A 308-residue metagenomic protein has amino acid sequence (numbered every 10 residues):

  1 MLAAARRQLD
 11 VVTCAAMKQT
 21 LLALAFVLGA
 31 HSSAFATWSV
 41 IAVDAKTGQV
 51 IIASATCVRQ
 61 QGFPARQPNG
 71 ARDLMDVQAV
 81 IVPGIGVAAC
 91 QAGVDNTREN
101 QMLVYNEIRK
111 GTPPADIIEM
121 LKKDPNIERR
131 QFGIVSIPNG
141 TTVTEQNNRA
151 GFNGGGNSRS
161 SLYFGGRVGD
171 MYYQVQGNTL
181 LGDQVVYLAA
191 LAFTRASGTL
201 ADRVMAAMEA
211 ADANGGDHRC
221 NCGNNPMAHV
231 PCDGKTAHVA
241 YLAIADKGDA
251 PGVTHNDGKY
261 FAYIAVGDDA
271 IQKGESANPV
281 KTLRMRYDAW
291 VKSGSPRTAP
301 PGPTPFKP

Functional and structural regions predicted by a protein language model:
Q19-T20, V40: N-terminal leader/presequence-like segments
T20-S33: Bacterial N-terminal signal peptides
F35-P308: N-terminal nucleophile
